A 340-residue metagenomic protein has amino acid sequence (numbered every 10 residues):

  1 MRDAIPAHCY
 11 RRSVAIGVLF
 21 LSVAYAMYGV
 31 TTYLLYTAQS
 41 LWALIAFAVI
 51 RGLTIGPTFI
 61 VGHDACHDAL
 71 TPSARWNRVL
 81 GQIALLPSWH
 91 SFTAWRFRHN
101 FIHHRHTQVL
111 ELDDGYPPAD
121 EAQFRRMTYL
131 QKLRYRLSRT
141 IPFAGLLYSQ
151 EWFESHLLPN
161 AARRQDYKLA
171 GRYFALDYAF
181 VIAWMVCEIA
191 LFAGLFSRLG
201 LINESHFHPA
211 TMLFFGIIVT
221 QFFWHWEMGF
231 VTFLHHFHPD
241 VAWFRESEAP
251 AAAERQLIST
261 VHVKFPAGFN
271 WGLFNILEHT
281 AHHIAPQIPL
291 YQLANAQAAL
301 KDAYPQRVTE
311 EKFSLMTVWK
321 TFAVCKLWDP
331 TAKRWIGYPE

Functional and structural regions predicted by a protein language model:
M1-T54, L86-V219, Y291-E340: Non-catalytic, topology-defining segments of multipass membrane proteins
T31, C66, L70-T71, W243 (+1 more regions): Active-site-flanking alpha-helical
G52-G62, S91-W95, F143-S155, I217-S247 (+3 more regions): Transmembrane alpha-helical segments that form the membrane-embedded catalytic/substrate-channel core of multi-pass
V61-A65, R98-R105, G229, F233 (+2 more regions): Membrane-spanning helices that line or support transport/gating and their immediate boundary helices in channels
V61-V79, T107-D120: Aspartate-rich (DDxxD/NDxxD/DxxxD) Mg2+/diphosphate-binding motifs and their adjoining helix-loop segments
A65-C66, H238, I284: Active-site His/Glu-centered metal-binding helix of metallohydrolases
A249-G268, A323: Cytosolic juxtamembrane regulatory segments of multi-pass membrane proteins
W271-L293: C-terminal, well-structured subdomains that either form a transmembrane helix-short loop-helix hairpin in multi-pass
